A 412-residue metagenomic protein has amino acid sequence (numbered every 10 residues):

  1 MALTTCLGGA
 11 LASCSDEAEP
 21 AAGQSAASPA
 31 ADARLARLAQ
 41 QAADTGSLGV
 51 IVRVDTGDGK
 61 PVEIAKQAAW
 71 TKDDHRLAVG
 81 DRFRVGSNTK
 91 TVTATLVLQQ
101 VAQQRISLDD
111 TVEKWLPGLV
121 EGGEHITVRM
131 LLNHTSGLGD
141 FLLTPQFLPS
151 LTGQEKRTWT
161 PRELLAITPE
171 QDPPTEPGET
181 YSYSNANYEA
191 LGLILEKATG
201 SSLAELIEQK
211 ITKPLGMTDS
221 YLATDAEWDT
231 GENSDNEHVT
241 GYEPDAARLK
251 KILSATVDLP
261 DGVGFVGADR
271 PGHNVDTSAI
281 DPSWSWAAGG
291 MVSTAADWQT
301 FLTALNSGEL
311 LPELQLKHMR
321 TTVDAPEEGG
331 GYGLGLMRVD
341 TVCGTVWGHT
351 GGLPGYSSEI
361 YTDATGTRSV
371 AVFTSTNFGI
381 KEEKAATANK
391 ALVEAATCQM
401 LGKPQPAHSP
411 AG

Functional and structural regions predicted by a protein language model:
M1-T4: Sec-dependent N-terminal signal peptides
C14-K66, L259-G412: Catalytic loop of the DD-peptidase/beta-lactamase superfamily, centered on the K-T-G motif and neighboring
A31, L35, V85, T89 (+5 more regions): Hydrophobic (often cysteine-bearing) scaffold residues that line and stabilize catalytic clefts of nucleotide/cofactor
A39, D58, K90-T93, V97 (+7 more regions): Residue-level preference for non-acidic, small/hydrophobic
L48, K72-M130, T175-S184, W286: Short active-site loop at a secondary-structure junction that contains or immediately precedes the catalytic residue(s)
G57-T71, H75-R76, R84: N-terminal carbohydrate-binding/catalytic regions of secreted carbohydrate-active enzymes
H125-T345: Short, surface-exposed loop or secondary-structure junction motifs that flank catalytic or metal-binding residues
